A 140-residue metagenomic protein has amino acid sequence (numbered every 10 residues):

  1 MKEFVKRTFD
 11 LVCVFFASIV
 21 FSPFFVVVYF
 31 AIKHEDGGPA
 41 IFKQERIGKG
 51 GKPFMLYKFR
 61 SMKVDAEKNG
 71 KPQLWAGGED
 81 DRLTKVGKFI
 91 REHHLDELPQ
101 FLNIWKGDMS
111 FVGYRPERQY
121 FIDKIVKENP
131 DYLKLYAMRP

Functional and structural regions predicted by a protein language model:
M1-D65: A hydrophobic, helix-centered structural microdomain
M1-F4, G78-R82, E97, E117: Juxtamembrane loop-helix boundary motifs flanking transmembrane segments in multi-pass membrane proteins
V64-A76: A short, polar/charged loop-to-alpha-helix boundary motif
L102-P140: Hydrophobic structural segments characteristic of membrane proteins
